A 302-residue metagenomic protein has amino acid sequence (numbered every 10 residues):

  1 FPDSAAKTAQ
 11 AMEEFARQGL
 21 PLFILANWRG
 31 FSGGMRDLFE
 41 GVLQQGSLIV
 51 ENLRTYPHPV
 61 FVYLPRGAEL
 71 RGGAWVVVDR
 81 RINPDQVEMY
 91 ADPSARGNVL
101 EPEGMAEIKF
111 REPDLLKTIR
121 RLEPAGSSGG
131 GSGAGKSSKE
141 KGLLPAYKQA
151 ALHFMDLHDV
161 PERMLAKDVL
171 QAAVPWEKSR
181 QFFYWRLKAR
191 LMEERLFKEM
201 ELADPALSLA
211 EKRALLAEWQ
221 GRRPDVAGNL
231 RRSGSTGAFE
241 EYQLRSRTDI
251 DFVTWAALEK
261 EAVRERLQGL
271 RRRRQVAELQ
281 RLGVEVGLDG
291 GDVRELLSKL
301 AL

Functional and structural regions predicted by a protein language model:
F1-L302: Ligand-binding clefts of soluble mixed alpha/beta catalytic domains
